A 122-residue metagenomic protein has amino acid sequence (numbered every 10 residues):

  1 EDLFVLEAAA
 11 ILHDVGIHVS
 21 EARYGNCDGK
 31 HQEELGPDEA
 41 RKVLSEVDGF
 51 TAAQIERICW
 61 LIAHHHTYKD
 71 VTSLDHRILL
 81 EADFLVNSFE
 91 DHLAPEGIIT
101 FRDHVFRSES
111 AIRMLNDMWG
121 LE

Functional and structural regions predicted by a protein language model:
E1, L12, H65-E122: Divalent metal-dependent phosphate-bond-processing catalytic cores, especially two-metal-ion Mg2+/Mn2+ enzymes that act
E1-L6, P37-V47: Alpha-helical phosphate/pyrophosphate-handling elements in metalloenzyme active cores
F4-G25, G36, C59-H66, D83: His-Asp-centered metal-binding catalytic motifs of divalent-metal-dependent phosphohydrolases/nucleases
H13-D14, A40, L44, V86: Generic helix-packing signal
C27-Q32: Alpha-helix N-cap and loop-to-helix initiation/capping positions
E34, A40, R57: S-adenosylmethionine/decaboxylated-SAM
E46-F50, Y68-D70: Short helix-to-loop capping/linker segments positioned immediately adjacent to catalytic or ligand/cofactor-binding
